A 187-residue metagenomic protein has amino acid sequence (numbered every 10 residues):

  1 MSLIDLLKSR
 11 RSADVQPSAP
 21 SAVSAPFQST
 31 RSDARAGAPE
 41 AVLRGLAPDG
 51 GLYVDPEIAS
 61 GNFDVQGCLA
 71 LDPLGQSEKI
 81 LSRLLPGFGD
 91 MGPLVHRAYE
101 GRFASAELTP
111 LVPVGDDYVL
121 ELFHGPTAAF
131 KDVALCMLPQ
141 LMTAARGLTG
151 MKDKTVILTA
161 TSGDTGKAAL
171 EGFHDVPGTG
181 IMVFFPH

Functional and structural regions predicted by a protein language model:
S2-H187: PLP-dependent amino-acid enzyme catalytic core
